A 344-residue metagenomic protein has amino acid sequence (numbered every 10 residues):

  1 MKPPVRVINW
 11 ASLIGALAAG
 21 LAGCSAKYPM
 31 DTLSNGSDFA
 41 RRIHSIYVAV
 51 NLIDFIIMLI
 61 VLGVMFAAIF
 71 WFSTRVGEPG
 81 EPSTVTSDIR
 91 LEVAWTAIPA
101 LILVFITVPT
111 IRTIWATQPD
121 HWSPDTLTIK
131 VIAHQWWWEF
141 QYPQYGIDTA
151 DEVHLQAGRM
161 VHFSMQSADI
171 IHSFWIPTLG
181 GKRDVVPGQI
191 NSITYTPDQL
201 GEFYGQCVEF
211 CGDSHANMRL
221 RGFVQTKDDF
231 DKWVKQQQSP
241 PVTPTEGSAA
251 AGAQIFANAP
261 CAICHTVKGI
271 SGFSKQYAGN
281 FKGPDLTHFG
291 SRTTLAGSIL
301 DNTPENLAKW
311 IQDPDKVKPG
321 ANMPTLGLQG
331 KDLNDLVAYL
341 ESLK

Functional and structural regions predicted by a protein language model:
K2-A157, S239-V242: Extracytoplasmic entry segments of secretory-pathway proteins
L127, W137-E139, T149-M218, V224-T226: Membrane-embedded segments
G146-T149, K227-N258, G272: Electrostatic cytochrome c docking/interface patches
D169, N217, D229, G247-Q254 (+5 more regions): Extracytoplasmic/secreted proteins, especially bacterial periplasmic and envelope-associated proteins
V208-N217, A253-H288, R292-G297, Q312-P319 (+1 more regions): Periplasmic/extracellular electron-transfer cofactor-ligation site, primarily the c-type cytochrome heme-c attachment
D228-Q236, E305-K344: C-terminal capping alpha-helices of c-type cytochrome domains
